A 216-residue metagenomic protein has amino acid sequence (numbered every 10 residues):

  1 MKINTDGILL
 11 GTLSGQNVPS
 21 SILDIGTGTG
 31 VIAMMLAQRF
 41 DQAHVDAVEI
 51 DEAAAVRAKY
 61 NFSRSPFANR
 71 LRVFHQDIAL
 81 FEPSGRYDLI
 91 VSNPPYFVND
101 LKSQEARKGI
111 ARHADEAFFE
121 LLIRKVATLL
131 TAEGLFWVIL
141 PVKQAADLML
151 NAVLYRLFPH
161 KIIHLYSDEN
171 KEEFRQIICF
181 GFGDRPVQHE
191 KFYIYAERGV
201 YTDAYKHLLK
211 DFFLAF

Functional and structural regions predicted by a protein language model:
M1-N17: S-adenosyl-L-methionine
I3, A117-E173: Conserved Class I SAM-dependent methyltransferase catalytic core
L10, N93, L122, F180: Residue-level signal for inorganic ion chemistry
T12-G85, L89-S92, V98-S103: Conserved SAM/SAH cofactor-binding pocket of Class I
Q76, I162-L165, E197: Conserved beta-strand termini and adjacent loop/short-helix elements that scaffold enzyme active sites in alpha/beta
P94-L121, K125: Mobile active-site "lid"/loop adjacent to the S-adenosyl-L-methionine
E172-F216: SAM/dcSAM-binding transferase cores
